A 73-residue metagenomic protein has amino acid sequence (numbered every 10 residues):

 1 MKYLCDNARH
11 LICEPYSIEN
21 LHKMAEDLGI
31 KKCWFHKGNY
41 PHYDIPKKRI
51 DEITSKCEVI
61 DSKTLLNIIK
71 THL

Functional and structural regions predicted by a protein language model:
M1-L73: Catalytic phosphate/metal-binding cores of nucleic-acid and nucleotide-processing enzymes, i.e., regions that mediate
